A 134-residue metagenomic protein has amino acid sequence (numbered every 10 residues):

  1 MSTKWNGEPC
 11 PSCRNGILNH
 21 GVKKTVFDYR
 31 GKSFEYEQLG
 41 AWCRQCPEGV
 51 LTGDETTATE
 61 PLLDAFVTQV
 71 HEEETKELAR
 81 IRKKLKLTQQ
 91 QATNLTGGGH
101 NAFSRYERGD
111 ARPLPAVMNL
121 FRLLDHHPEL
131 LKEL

Functional and structural regions predicted by a protein language model:
M1-N6, K32-E37: Short, flexible, mixed-charge glycine/proline-rich loop motifs that serve as phosphate/nucleic-acid-contacting
C10-C13, C43-C46: Short cysteine-rich clusters marking metal-coordination/redox-active sites
R14, L87-S104: Short alpha-helical DNA-recognition segment
R14-L18, V50-L51, E55: Cys/His-rich microdomains that often coordinate metals
T56-K84: A short, Lys/Arg-rich alpha-helix, primarily the initiator
T93, S104-R105, L114, R122: Key DNA-contacting residues within the recognition helix of helix-turn-helix
T96, Y106-E107, V117, D125: DNA major-groove recognition helix of helix-turn-helix
P115-E133: DNA major-groove recognition helix of helix-turn-helix/homeodomain DNA-binding modules
